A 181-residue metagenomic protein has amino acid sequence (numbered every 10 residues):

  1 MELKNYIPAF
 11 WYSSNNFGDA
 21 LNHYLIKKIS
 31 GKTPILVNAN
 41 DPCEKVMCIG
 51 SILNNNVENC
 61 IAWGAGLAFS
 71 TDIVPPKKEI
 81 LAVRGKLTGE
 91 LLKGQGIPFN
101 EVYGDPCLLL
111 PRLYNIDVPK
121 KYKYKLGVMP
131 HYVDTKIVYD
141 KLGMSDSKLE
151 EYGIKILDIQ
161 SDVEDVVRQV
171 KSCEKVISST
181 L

Functional and structural regions predicted by a protein language model:
M1-L181: Active-site anion-handling motifs in enzyme catalytic cores
